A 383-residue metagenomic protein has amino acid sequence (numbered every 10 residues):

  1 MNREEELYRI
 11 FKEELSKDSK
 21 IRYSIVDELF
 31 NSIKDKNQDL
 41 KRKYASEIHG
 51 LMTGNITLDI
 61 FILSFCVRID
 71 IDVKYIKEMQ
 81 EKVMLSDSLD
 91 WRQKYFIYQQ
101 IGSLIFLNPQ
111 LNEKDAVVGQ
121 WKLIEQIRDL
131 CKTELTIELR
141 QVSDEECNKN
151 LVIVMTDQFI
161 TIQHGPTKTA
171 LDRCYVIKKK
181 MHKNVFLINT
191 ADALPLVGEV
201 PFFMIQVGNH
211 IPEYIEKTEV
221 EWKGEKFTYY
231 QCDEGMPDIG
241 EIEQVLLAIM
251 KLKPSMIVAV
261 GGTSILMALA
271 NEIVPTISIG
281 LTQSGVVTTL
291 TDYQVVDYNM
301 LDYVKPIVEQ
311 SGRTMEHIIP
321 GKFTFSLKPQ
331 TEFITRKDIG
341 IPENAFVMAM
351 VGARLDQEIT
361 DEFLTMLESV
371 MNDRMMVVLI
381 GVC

Functional and structural regions predicted by a protein language model:
M1-G54, D59, C66, K82-V83 (+1 more regions): N-terminal subdomain of nucleotide-sugar transferases
L107-G119, I273-Q330, E343-N344: Active-site-proximal region of nucleotide-activated glycan assembly enzymes, centered on histidine/acidic-rich loops
Q158-Q163, A193-P195, E234-P237, T263-L266 (+2 more regions): Short acidic, S/G/P-rich loop/turn micro-motifs used as interaction or catalytic elements
Q163-V176, G312-C383: Conserved catalytic-core segment of nucleotide-activated headgroup transferases in glycan assembly
I188, V260, I279-T282, D297 (+1 more regions): Generic beta-sheet signal
P201-D238: Conserved nucleotide-sugar phosphate-binding/catalytic loop shared by glycosyltransferases and other
L247-T263: Short N-terminal targeting/anchoring amphipathic segment
S255-M256, Y293, V377: Short, Asp-centered acidic motifs that coordinate Mg2+ and/or phosphate in catalytic or ligand-binding sites
